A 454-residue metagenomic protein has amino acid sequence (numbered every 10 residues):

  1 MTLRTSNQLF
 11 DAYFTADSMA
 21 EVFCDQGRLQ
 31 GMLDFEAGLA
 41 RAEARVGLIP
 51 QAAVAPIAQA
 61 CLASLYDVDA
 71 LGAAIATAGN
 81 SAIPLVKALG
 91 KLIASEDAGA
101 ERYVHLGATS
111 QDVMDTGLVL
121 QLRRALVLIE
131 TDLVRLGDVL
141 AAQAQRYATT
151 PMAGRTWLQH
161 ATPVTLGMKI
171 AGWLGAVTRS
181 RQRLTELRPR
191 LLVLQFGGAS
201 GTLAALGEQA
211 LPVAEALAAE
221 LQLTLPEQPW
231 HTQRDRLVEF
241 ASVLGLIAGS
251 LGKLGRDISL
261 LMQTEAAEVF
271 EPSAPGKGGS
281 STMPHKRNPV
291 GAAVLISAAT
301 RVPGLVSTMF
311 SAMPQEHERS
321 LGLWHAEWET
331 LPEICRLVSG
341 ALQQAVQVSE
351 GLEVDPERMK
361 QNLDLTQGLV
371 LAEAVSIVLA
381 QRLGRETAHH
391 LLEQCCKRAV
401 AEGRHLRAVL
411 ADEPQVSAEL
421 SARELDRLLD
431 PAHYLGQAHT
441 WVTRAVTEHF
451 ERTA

Functional and structural regions predicted by a protein language model:
T2-A204, Q209-A214, K277-S280, V290-V294 (+2 more regions): A helix-coil-helix interface module used to build multimeric assemblies and to scaffold catalytic/cofactor sites
A20-C24, A70-G72, K277-V294, E316-E333 (+3 more regions): Short beta-alpha connecting loops at secondary-structure transitions that line or flank enzyme active sites
L39-A42, S64, I129, L133-L136 (+14 more regions): Amphipathic alpha-helices that form helix-helix packing interfaces
Q51-V54, A266-S273, Q343-N362, H389 (+2 more regions): A glycine-biased, small/acidic residue-tolerant capping/turn segment at secondary-structure junctions
Q145-G167, V269-G279, H285-K286, H317-A326 (+2 more regions): Glycine-rich cofactor-pocket loops
P212-H231: A short, charged helix-loop
Q233-E268, G276-C335: A conserved active-site cap/scaffold subdomain adjacent to cofactor or substrate pockets
R301-R385, L391: Long, amphipathic alpha-helical stalk/connector segments used for oligomerization, subunit docking, or mechanical
